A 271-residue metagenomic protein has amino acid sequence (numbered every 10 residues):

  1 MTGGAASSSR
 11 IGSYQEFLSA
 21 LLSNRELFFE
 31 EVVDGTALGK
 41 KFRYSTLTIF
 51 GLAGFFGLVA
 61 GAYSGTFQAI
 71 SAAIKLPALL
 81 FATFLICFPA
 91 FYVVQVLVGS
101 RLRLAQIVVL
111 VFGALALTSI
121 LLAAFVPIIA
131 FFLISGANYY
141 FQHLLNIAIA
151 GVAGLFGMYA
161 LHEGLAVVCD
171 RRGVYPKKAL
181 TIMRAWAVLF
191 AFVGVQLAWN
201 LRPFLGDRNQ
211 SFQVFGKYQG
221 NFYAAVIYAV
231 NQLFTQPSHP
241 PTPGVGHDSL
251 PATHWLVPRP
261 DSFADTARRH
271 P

Functional and structural regions predicted by a protein language model:
M1-Y44, F222-D265: N-terminal juxtamembrane cytosolic/stromal segments of multi-pass membrane proteins
L21-N24, G54, P89-A90, G157-A160: Amphipathic, well-ordered alpha-helical segments in soluble domains
E30-G35, V59-F67, W186-F190: Membrane-interface helix-loop junction between the first two transmembrane segments
V33-G39, F67, D170-K177: Membrane-interface helix-boundary motifs at transmembrane edges
K40-I107: A glycine-rich, hydrophobic loop/mini-helix early in the fold
I74-A78, A82, F91-G206: Hydrophobic alpha-helical transmembrane segments and adjacent short intramembrane/lumenal linkers of inner/organellar
A198-A229: Functional transmembrane-helix hotspots
R268-P271: Short, solvent-exposed mixed-charge patches
